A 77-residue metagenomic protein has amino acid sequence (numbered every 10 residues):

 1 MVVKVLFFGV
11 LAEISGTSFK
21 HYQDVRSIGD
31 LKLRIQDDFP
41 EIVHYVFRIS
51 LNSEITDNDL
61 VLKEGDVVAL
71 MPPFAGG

Functional and structural regions predicted by a protein language model:
M1-G76: Ubiquitin-like/PB1-type beta-grasp interaction modules and other compact soluble beta-rich domains
